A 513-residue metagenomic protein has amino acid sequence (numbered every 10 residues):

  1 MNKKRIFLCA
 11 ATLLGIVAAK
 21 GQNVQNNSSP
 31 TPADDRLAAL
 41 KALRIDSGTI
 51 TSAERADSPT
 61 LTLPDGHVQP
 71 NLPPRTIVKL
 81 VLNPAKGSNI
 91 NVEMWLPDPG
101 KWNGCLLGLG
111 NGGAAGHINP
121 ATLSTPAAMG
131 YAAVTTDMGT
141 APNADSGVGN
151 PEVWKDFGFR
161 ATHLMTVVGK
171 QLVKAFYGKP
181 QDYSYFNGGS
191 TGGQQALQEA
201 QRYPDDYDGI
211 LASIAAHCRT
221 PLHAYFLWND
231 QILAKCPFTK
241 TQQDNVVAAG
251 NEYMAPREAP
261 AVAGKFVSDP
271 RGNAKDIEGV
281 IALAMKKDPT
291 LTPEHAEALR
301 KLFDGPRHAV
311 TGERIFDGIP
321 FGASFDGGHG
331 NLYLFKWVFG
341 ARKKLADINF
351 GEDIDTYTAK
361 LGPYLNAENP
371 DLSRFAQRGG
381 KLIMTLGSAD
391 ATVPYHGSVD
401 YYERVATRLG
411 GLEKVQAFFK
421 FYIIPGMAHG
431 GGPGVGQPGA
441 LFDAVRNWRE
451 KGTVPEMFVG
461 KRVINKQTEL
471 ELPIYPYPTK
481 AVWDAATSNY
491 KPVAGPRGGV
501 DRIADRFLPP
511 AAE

Functional and structural regions predicted by a protein language model:
Q22-N103, A259, A263-K343, P438 (+2 more regions): Catalytic-loop region of hydrolases
G66-V68, N103, G112-G178, A224 (+3 more regions): Cap/lid segment of the alpha/beta-hydrolase catalytic domain
K179-S190: Alpha/beta-hydrolase fold nucleophile elbow
G188-Q198: Glycine-rich nucleophile elbow surrounding the catalytic serine of serine-hydrolase chemistry
E199-A200, Y207-R307, I423: A catalytic-pocket lid/entrance helix-loop region that shapes and gates access to the active site across common
M384-L386: Short beta-strand/loop motif that positions the catalytic acidic residue of the alpha/beta-hydrolase fold
T392-H396: Conserved alpha/beta-hydrolase "acid-adjacent" motif
F418-G432, I464-N465: Histidine-bearing beta->alpha loop at or near hydrolase active sites
